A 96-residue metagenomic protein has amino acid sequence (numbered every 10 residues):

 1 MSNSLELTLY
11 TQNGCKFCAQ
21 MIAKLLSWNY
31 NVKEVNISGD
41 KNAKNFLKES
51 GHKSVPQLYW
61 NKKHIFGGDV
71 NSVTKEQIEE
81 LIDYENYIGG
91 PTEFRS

Functional and structural regions predicted by a protein language model:
M1-K33: Local sequence-structure signature of Cys/Sec-based thiol-disulfide redox active-site neighborhoods
K16-A19, N42, G68: Residues that form or flank phosphate/diphosphate-binding pockets in enzymes that use nucleotide phosphates
Q20-I22, S27, N31-E34, F46-E49 (+3 more regions): Non-catalytic interaction surface on structured domains
L25, K41, G89-P91: Short, intrinsically disordered/low-complexity patches at protein termini and at juxtamembrane boundaries
V35-S54, L81-Y87: Thioredoxin-like thiol-disulfide oxidoreductase module
Q57: ATP-grasp fold ATP-binding core
W60-R95: Non-catalytic, surface beta->alpha helical segment in thiol-disulfide oxidoreductase systems
